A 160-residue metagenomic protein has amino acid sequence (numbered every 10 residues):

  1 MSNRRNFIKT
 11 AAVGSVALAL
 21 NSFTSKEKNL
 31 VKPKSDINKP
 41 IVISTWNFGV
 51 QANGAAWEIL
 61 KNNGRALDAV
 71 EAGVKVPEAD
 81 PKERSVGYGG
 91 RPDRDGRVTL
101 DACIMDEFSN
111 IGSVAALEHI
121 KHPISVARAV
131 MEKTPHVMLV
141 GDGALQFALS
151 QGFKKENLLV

Functional and structural regions predicted by a protein language model:
S2, K9-A12, V16, N29-V160: Alpha/propeptide regions of enzymes that mature by internal proteolysis
